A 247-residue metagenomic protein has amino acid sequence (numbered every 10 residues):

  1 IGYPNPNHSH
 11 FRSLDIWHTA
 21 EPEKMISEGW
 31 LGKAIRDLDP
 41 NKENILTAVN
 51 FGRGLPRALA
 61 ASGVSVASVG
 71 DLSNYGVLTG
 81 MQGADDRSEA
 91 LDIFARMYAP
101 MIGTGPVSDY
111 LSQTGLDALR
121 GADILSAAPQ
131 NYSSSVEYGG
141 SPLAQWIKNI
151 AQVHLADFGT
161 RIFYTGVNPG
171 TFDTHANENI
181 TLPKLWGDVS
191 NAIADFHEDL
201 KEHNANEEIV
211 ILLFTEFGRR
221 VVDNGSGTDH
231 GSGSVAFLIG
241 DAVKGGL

Functional and structural regions predicted by a protein language model:
I1-H203, V222, V235-I239, K244-L247: Feature for exported/extracytoplasmic and membrane-associated proteins, marking the mature portion
A48, E208-V210: Residues at or immediately flanking beta-strands
F163-G166, V210-F214: Short, conserved beta-strand edge motifs with alternating hydrophobic and charged residues
L200-A205, L212-H230, F237: Hydrophobic alpha-helical bundle architecture
